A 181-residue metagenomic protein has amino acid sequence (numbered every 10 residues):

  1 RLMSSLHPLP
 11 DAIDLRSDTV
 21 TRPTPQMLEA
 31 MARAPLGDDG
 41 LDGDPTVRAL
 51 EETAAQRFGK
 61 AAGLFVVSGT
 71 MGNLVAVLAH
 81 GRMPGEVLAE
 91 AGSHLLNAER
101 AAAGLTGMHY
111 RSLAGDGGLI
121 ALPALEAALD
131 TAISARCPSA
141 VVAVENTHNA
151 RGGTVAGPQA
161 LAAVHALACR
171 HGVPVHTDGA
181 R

Functional and structural regions predicted by a protein language model:
M3-A30: N-terminal amphipathic/basic leader segments beginning at the initiator methionine
P8-D11, D39-G43, A168: Hydrophobic N-terminal alpha-helices or hydrophobic patches in metabolic proteins across all domains of life
L15, I120-G179: Active-site phosphate-binding strand-loop segment of PLP-dependent enzymes
S17, D42-G43, L64-V67, A89-E90 (+2 more regions): General beta-strand structural signal in soluble alpha/beta enzymes
P23-G69, A91-L96, A102: Conserved N-terminal alpha-helix of the aminotransferase class I/II PLP-enzyme fold
K60, M108, V173: Short glycine/serine/threonine/alanine-rich loop segments
A61-G81, L113-G118, N146: Conserved core of the PLP fold type I
G81-A140: PLP-dependent aminotransferase-like
